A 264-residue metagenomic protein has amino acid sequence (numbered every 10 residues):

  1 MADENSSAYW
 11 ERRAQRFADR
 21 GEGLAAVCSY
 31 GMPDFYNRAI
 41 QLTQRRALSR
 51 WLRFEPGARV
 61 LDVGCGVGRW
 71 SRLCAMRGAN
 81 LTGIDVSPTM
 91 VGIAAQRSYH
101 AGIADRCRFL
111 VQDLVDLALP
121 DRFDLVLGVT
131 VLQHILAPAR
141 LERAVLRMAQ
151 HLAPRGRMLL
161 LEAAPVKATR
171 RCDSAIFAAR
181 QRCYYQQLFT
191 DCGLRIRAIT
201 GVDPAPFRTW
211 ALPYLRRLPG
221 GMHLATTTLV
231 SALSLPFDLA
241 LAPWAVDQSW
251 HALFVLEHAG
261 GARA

Functional and structural regions predicted by a protein language model:
M1-F54: Conserved class I S-adenosyl-L-methionine
G57-G64: Conserved class I S-adenosyl-L-methionine
R69, L73-V115: Class I SAM-dependent methyltransferase SAM/SAH-binding core
L127: A conserved beta-strand element that flanks and buttresses the S-adenosyl-L-methionine
I135, A168-Y184: Acceptor-substrate binding/catalytic loop of class I
E142-P154: A short glycine-rich, Lys/Arg-flanked "PGG" loop and its adjoining helix->strand segment in the class I
R155-E162: Conserved beta-strand signature within the Rossmann-like core of class I S-adenosyl-L-methionine
D203-A264: A C-terminal cap/extension of S-adenosyl-L-methionine-dependent methyltransferases that defines the acceptor-substrate
